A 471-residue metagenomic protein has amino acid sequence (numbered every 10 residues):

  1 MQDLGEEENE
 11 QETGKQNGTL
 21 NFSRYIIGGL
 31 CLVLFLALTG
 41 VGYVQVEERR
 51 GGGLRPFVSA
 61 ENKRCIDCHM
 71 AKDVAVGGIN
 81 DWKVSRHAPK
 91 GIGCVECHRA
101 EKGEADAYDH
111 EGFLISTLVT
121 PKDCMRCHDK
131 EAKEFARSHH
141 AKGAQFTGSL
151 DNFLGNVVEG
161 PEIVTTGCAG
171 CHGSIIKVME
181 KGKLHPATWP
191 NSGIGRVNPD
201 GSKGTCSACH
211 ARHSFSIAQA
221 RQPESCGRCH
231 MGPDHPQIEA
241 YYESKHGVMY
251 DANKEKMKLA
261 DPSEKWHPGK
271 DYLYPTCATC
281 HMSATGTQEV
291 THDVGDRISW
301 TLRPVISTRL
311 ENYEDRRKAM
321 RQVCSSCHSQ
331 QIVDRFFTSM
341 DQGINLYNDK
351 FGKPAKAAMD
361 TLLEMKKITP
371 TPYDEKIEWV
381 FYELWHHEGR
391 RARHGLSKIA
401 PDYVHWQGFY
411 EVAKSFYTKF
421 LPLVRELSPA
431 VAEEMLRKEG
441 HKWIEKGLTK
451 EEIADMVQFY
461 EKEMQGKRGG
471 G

Functional and structural regions predicted by a protein language model:
Q2-G471: Short sequence/structural segments immediately N-terminal
